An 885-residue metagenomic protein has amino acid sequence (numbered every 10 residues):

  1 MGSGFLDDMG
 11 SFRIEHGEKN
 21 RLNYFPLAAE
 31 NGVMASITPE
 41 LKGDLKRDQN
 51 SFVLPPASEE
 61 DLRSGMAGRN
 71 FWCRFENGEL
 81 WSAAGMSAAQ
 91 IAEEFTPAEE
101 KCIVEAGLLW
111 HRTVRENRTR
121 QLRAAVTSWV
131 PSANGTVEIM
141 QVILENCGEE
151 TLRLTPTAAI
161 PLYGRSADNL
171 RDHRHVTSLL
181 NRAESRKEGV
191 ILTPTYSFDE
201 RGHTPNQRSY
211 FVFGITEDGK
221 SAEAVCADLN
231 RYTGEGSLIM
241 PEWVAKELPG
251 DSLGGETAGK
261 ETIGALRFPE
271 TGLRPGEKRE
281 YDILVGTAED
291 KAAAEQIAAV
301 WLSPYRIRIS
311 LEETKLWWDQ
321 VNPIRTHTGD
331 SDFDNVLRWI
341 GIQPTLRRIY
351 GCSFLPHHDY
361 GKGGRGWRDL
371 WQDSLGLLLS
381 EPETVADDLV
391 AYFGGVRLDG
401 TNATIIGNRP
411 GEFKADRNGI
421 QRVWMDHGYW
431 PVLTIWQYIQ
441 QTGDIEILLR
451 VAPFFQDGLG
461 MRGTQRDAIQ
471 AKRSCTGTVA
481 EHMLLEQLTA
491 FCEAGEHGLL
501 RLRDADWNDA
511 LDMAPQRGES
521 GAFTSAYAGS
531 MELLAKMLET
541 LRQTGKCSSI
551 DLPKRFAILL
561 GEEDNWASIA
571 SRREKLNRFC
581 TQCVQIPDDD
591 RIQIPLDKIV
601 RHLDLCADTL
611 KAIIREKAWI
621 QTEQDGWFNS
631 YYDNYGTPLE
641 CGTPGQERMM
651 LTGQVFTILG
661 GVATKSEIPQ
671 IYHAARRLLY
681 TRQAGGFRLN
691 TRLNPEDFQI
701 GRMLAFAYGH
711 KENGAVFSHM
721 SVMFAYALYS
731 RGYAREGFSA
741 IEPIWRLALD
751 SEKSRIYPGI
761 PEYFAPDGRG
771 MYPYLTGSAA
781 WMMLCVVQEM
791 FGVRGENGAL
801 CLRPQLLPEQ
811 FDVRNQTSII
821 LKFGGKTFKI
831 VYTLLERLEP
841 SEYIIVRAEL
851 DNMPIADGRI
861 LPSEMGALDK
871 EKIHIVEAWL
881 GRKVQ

Functional and structural regions predicted by a protein language model:
M1-W371, P382-G395, R422, T434-T442 (+8 more regions): Anionic coordination/interaction segments
W72-F75, L370, L377-V385, L389-E496 (+5 more regions): Aromatic-rich carbohydrate-recognition surfaces in CAZymes
P249, Q320-K362, L389-P410, V479-A514 (+7 more regions): Extended glycan-interaction surfaces of carbohydrate-active proteins
K291-A292, Q441-R450, L534-I550, D590-K598: Inter-helical turn/loop segments and adjacent helix faces that build the functional surface of alpha-helical bundle
S520-L552, F556, L560-L576, V716-A748: Extended amphipathic alpha-helical segments enriched in small hydrophobics
E647-A674, S718-S721, A725-R731, P773-T776 (+3 more regions): Aromatic (Trp/Tyr) and acidic
E849-M853: Short strand-turn-strand beta-turns centered on an Asx-Gly dipeptide
P862-Q885: C-terminal beta-strand-rich structural cap/linker in extracellular carbohydrate-active enzymes
